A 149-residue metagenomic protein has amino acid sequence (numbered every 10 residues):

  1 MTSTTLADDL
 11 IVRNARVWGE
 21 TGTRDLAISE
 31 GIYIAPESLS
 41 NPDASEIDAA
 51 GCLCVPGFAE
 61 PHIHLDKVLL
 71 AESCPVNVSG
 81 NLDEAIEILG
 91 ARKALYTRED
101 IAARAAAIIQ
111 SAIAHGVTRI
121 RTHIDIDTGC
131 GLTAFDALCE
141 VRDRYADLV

Functional and structural regions predicted by a protein language model:
M1-P42: N-terminal metal-binding scaffold of metallo-dependent hydrolase/deaminase domains
T5-R13, N41-G80, A106: Replace "His-x-His-based motif
W18, A71, H123: Conserved residues at the C-terminal ends of beta-strands
P36-E37, E72-S73, D83-A85, R144-L148: Glycine-rich loops and low-complexity Gly/Arg-rich segments that provide flexible linkers or classic glycine-based
A59-I63, A91, H115: Single, functionally critical "micro-switch" positions that shape active/binding sites and transmembrane helices
V68-I101: Active-site gating loops and adjacent loop-to-helix segments of metal-dependent hydrolytic enzymes
K93-V149: Active-site loop-helix segments enriched in His/Asp/Glu that coordinate and activate a nucleophilic water at divalent
